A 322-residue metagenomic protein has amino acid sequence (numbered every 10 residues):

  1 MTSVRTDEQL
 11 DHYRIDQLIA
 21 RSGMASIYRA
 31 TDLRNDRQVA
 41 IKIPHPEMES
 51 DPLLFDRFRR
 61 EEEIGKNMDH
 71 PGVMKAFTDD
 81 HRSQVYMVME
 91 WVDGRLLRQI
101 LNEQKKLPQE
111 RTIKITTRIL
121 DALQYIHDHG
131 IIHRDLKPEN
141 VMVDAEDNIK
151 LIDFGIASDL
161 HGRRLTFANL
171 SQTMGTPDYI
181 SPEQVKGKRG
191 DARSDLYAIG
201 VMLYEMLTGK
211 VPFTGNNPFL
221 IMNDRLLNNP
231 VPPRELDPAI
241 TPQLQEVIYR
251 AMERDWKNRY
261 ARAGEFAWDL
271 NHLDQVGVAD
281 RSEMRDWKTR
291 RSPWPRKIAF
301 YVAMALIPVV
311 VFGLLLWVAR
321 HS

Functional and structural regions predicted by a protein language model:
D16-S22, I27: Protein kinase glycine-rich loop
H45-N67: AlphaC helix of the eukaryotic protein kinase fold
D79: Activation-segment/catalytic-loop signature of the eukaryotic protein kinase fold
R82-L96, I100: Conserved short submotifs of the Hanks-type protein kinase catalytic core that shape the nucleotide-binding pocket
I115-T116: Activation segment signature within eukaryotic-like protein kinase domains
D121-I131: Protein kinase catalytic-loop region centered on the HRD/HxD motif
E146-N148, I152-R189: Activation segment of protein kinases
T176-V278: C-terminal lobe helix-coil module of Hanks-type protein kinase domains
